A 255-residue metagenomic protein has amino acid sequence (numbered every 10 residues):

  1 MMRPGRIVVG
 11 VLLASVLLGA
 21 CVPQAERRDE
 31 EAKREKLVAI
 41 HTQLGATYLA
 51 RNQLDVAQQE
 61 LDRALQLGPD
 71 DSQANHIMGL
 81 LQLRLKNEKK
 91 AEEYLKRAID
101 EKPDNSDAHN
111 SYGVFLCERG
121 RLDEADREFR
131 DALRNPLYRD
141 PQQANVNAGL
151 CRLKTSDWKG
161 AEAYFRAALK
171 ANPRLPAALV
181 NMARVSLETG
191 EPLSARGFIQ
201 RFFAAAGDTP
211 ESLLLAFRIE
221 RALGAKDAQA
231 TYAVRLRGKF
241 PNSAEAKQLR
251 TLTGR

Functional and structural regions predicted by a protein language model:
S15-L37: Bacterial Sec signal peptide processing site at the extreme N-terminus
Q24, R28-E31, F202-R255: Terminal, low-structured helical/coil segments at or just beyond the last alpha-helical repeat
K33, L67, D100-E101, N135-L137 (+3 more regions): Structural marker of alpha-solenoid helical repeat scaffolds
Q43, I77, S111, N145-N147 (+3 more regions): Canonical tetratricopeptide repeat
A50, R84-L85, E118-R119, N135 (+5 more regions): Register position in tetratricopeptide repeats
